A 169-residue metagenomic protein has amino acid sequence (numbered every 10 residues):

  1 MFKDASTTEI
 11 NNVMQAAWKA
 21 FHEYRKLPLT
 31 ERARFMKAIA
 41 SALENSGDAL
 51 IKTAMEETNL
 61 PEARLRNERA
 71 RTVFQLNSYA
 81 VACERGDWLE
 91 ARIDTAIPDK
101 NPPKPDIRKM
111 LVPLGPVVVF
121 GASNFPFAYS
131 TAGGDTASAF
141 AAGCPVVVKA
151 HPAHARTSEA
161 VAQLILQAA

Functional and structural regions predicted by a protein language model:
M1-P102: N-terminal Rossmann-like NAD(P)+-binding subdomain of aldehyde/semialdehyde dehydrogenases
W88-A169: Rossmann-like NAD(P) dinucleotide-binding subdomain of oxidoreductase/dehydrogenase enzymes
